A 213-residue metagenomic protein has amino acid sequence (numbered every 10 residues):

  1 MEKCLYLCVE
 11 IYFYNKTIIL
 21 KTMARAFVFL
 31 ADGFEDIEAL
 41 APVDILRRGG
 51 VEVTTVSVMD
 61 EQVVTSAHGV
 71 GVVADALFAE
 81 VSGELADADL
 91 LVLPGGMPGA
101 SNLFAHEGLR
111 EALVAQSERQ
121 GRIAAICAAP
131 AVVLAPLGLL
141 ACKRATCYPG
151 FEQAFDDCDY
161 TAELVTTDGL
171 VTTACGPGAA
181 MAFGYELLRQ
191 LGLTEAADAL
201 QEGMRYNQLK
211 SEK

Functional and structural regions predicted by a protein language model:
E10, T17-I18: Generic short N-terminal amphipathic or hydrophobic helices
A24-V28, F34, R48-S57, D75-A76 (+1 more regions): Active-site-adjacent pocket-lining segments in enzyme domains
F34-A39, V63: Short N-terminal binding/cap micro-motifs at the start of the first secondary-structure element
A41-P42, A112: Hydrophobic residues within alpha-helices that form the first helical element adjacent to the glycine-rich loop
V56-D75: N-terminal beta-loop-helix "entrance" segment that forms/cooperates in small-molecule cofactor or anionic ligand
